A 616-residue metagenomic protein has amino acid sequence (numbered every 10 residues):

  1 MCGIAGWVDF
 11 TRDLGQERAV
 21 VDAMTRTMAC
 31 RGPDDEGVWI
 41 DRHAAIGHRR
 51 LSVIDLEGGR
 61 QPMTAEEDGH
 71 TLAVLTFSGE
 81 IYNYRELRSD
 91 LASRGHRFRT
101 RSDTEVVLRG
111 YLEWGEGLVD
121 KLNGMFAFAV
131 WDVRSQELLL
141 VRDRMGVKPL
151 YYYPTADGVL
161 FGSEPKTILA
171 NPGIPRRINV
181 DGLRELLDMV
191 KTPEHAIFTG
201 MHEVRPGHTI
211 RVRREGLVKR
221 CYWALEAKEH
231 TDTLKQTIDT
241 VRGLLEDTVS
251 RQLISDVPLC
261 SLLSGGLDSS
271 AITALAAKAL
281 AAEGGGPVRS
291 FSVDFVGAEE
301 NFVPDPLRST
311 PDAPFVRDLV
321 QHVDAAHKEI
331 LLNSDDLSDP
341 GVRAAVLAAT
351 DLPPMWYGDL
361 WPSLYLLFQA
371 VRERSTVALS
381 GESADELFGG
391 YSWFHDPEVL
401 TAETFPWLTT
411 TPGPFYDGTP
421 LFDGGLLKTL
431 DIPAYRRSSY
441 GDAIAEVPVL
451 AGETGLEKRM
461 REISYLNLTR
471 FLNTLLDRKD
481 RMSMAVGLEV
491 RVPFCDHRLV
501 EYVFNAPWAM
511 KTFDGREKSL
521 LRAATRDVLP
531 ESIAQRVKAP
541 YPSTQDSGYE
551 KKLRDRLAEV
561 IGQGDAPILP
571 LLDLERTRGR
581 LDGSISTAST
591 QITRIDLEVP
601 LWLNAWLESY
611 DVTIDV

Functional and structural regions predicted by a protein language model:
M1-D335, P340-A349, L364, R526-D527 (+4 more regions): Cysteine-centered catalytic environments shared across enzyme families
M1-I4, V8-F10, D22, L72 (+8 more regions): Adenosyl-5′-phosphate
D188, P354-L360: Short, flexible loop segments at the rims of nucleotide/cofactor-binding pockets, characterized by
D239-S261, A370-A378, L475, N604-S609: Phosphate/ATP-binding catalytic cores across multiple sugar-kinase/actin-like superfamilies, primarily ASKHA
V342-L347, F394-D396, G548-E550: Short low-complexity, flexible loop/linker segments enriched in glycine and/or proline with clustered acidic
L360-A370, Y465, T469: A conserved donor-nucleotide-binding helix/loop in the catalytic core of Leloir-type glycosyltransferases
S375-D385, G389-Y391: Short acidic/histidine-rich active-site segments
F388-G413: A mobile, often basic/glycine-rich helix-loop segment that functions as the active-site lid/recognition loop
